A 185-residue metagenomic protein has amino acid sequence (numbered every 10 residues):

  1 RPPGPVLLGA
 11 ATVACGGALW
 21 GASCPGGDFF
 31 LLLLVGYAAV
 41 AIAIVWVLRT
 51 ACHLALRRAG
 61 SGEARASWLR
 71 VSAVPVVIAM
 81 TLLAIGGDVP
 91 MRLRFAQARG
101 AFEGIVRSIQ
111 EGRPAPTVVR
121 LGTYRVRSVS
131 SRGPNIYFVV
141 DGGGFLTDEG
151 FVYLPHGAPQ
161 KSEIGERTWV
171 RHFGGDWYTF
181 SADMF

Functional and structural regions predicted by a protein language model:
R1-T12, S61-L69: Membrane-interfacial loop-to-transmembrane alpha-helix junctions, especially the N-terminal start
G4-R57: Membrane-embedded alpha-helical segments of integral membrane proteins
L54-A64, G112: Short loop/turn hinge sites at secondary-structure boundaries
E63-P90: Internal/C-terminal transmembrane anchor helices
L83-G104: Hydrophobic alpha-helical transmembrane segments in integral membrane proteins
G100-F185: Extracytosolic and intramembrane catalytic regions of membrane-associated proteins in envelope/secretory systems
